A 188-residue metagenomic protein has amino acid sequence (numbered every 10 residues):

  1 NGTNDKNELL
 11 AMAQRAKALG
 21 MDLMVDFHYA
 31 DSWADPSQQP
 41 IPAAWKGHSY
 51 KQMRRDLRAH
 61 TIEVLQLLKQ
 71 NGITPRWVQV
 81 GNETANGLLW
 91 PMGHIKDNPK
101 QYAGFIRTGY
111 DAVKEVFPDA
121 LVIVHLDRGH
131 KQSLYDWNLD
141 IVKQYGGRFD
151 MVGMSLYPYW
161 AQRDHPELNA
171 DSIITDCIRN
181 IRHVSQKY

Functional and structural regions predicted by a protein language model:
N1, G81, S155: Conserved residues at the C-terminal ends of beta-strands
N1-A18, D22: N-terminal carbohydrate-binding/catalytic regions of secreted carbohydrate-active enzymes
K6-N7, D35-F149, Q162-R179: Active-site cleft segment of glycoside hydrolase catalytic domains centered on the general acid/base Glu
A16-A34, G81: Glycine-rich, aromatic-flanked loop segments that form ligand/cofactor-binding clefts across common enzyme folds
K17, K114, S185-Q186: Anion (oxyanion) recognition and catalysis
D22, L121, K187-Y188: Proline-centered loop/turn at the N-terminus of a beta-strand
D26, V78, V152: Conserved, mostly hydrophobic/aromatic
